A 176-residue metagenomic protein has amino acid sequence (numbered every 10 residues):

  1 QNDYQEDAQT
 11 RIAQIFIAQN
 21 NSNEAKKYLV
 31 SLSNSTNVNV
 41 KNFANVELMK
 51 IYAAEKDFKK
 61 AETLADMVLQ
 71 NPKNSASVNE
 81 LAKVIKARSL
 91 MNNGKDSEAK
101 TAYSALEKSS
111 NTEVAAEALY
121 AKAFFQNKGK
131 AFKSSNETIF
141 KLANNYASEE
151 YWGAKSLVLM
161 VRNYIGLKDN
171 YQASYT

Functional and structural regions predicted by a protein language model:
Q1-T176: Acidic, polar-rich low-complexity tracts and alpha-helical solenoid repeat scaffolds
